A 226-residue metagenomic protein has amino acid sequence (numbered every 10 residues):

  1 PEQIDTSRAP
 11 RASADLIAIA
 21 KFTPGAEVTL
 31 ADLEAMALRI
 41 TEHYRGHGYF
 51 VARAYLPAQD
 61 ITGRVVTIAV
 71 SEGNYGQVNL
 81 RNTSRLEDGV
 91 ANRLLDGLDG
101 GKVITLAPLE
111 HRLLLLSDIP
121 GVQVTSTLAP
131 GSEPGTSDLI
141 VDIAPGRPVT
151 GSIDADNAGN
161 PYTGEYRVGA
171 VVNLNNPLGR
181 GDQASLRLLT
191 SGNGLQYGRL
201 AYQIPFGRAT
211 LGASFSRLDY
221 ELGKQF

Functional and structural regions predicted by a protein language model:
P1-G159, V171, L188-Q196: Periplasmic polypeptide-binding modules associated with outer-membrane biogenesis and secretion
D88-G89, E221-K224: Short acidic/His/Gly/Ser-rich catalytic and metal-binding motifs that mark active-site loops of diverse hydrolases
S132, I204-R208: A generic beta-sheet turn/junction motif
V149-G151, L178-A184, G207-A213, Y220: Repeated loop/turn-to-beta-strand initiation elements of outer-membrane beta-barrel proteins
N157-G159, N176, L188-G192, F206 (+1 more regions): Transmembrane beta-strands of outer-membrane beta-barrel pores
T163-Y166: Short glycine/proline-enriched turns and hinge-like loops at secondary-structure junctions
A170-L174, L200-I204: Residues on the lipid-exposed face of transmembrane beta-strands in outer-membrane beta-barrel proteins
Y197-A201, G223-F226: Outer-membrane beta-barrel translocator domains and adjoining extracellular loop/strand segments of Gram-negative
